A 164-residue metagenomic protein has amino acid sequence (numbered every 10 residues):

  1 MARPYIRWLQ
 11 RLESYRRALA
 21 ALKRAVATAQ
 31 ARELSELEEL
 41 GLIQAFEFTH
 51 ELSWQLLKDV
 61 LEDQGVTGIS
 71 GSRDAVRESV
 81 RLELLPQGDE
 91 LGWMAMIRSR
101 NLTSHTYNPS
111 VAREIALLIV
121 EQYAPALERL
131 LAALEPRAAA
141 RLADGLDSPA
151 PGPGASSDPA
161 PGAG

Functional and structural regions predicted by a protein language model:
M1-G164: Solvent-exposed interaction patches of small proteins and small membrane subunits
